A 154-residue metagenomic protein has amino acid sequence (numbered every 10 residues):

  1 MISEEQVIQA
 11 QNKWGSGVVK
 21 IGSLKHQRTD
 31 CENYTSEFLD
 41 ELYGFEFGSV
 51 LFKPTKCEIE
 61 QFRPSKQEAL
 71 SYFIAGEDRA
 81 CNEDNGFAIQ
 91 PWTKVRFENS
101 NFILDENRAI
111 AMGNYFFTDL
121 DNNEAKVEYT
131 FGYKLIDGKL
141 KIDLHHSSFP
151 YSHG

Functional and structural regions predicted by a protein language model:
M1-S49, D143: Short, low-complexity N-terminal intrinsically disordered segments enriched in polar/charged residues
I2, Q6, N99, I103 (+1 more regions): Conserved aromatic-histidine-acidic binding/catalytic patches
G17, G86-A88, A109, G113: Small-side-chain structural scaffolding
I21, A80-N82, F87, T118-D121: Substrate-binding/catalytic groove segments of enzymes that remodel or degrade extracellular structural polymers
G22-S23, C81, S100, K141: Amphipathic alpha-helical interaction segments
Q27-N99: A solvent-exposed, acidic/Ser-Thr-rich amphipathic alpha-helical stretch
Y43-I59, F116-N122, H146-S148, S152: Short, Lys/Arg-enriched charge-dense amphipathic segments
L104-M112, F116, N122-G154: Short beta-strand edge/turn micro-motifs at domain boundaries
